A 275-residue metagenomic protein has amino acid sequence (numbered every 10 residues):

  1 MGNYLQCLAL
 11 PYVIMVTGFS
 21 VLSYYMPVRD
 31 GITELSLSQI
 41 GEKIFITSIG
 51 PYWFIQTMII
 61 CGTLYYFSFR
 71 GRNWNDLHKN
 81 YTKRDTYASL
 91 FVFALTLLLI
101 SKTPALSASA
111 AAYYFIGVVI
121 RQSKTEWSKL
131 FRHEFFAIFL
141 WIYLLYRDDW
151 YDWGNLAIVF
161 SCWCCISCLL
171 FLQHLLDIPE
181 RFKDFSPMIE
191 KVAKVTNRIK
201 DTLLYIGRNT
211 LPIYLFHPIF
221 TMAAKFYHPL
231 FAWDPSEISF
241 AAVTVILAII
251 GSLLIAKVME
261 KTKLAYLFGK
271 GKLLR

Functional and structural regions predicted by a protein language model:
G2-Y4: Membrane-interface alpha-helices at helix entry/exit sites of multi-pass transporters
Q6-P27, T57-I60, L64, A137-W150 (+4 more regions): Kinked, hydrophobic transmembrane alpha-helices enriched for aromatic residues and small/kink-inducing positions
L8, F19-T125: Hydrophobic alpha-helical segments with transmembrane-like composition
S23-G31, N73, E126, I178-R181 (+3 more regions): Perimembrane helix-loop junctions in membrane proteins
I44-F45, T96, T202-Y205, I249: Short hydrophobic/aromatic segments of transmembrane alpha-helices and their interfaces
I60, L64-S68, Y113-K124, S161-I178 (+2 more regions): Transmembrane alpha-helical segments
S107-A108, Y113, E126-P212, I219-V243: Alpha-helical transmembrane segments and terminal signal-anchor/GPI-anchor hydrophobic tails, characterized by long
T262-R275: Membrane-proximal cytoplasmic C-terminal regulatory module of class A 7TM GPCRs
